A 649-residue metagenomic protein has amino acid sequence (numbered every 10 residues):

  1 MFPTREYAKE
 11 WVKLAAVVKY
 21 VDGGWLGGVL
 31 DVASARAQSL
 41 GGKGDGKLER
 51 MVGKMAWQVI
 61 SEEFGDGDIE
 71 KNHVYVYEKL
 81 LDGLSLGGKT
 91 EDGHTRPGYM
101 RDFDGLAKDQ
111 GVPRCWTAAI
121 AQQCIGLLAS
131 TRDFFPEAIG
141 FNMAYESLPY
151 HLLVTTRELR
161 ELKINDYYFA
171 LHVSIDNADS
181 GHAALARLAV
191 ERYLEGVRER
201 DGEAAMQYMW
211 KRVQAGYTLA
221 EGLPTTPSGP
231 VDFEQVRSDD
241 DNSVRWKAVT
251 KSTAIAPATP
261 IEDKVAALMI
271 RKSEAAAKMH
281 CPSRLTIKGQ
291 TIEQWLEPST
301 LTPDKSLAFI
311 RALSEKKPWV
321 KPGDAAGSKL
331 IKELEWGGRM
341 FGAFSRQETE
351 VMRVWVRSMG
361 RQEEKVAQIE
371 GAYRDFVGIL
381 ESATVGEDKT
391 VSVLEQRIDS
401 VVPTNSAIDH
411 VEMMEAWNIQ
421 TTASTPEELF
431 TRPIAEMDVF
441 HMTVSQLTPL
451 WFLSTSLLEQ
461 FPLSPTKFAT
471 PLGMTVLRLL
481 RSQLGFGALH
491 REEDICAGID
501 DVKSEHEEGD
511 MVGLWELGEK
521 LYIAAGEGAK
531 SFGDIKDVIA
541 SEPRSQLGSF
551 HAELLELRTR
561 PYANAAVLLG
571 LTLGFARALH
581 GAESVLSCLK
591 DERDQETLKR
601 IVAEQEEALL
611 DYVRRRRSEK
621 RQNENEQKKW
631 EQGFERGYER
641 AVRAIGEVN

Functional and structural regions predicted by a protein language model:
M1-N649: Non-heme di-metal
